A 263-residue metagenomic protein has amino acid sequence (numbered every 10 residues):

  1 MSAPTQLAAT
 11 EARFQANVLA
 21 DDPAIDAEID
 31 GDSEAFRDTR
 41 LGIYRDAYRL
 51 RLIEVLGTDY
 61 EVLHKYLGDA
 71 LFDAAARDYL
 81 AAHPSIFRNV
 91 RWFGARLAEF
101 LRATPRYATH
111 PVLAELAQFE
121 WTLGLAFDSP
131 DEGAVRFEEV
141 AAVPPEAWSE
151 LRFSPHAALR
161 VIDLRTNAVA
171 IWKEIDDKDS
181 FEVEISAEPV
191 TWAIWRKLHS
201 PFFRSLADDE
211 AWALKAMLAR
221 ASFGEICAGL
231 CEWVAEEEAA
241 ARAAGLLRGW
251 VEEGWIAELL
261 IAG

Functional and structural regions predicted by a protein language model:
M1-P144, H199, R204-G263: Long, charge-rich, low-complexity alpha-helical segments
L50-R51, W148, D179-F181: Intrinsically disordered, low-complexity segments enriched in polar/charged residues with Gly/Pro, especially when
S129, G133, V140, P144-E146 (+1 more regions): Hydrophobic, aromatic-enriched interface-forming segments
E146, A170, V190-A193, R248 (+1 more regions): Short, low-complexity intrinsically disordered segments
R152-A219: Low-complexity, glycine/alanine/valine/leucine- and proline-rich hydrophobic stretches
